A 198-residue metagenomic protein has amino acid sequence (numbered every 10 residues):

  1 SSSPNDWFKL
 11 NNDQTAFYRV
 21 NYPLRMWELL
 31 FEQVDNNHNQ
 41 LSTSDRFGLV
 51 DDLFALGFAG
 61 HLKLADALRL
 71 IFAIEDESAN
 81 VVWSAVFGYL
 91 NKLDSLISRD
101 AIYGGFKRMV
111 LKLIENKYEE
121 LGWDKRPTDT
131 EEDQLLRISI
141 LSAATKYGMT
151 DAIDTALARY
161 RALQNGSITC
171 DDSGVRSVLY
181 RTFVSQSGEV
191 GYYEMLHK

Functional and structural regions predicted by a protein language model:
S1-K198: Non-catalytic accessory/interaction domains
